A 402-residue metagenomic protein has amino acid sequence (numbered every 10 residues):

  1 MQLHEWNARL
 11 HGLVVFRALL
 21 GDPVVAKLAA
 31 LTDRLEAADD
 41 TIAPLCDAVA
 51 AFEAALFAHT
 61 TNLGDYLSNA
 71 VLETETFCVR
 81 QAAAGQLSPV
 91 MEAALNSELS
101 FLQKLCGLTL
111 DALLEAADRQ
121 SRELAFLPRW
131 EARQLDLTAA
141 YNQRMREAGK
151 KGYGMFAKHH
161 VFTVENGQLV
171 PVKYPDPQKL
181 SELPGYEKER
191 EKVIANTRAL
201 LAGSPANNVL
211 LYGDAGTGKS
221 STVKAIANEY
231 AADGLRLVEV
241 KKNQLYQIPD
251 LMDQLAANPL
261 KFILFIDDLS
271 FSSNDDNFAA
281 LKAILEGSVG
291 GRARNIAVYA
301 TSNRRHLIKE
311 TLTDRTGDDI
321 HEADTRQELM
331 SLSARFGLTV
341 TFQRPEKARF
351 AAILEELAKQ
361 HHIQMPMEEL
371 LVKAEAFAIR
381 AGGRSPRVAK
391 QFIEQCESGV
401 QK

Functional and structural regions predicted by a protein language model:
M1-P184: AAA+ P-loop ATPase mechanoenzymes
P175-N208: Pre-Walker A (pre-P-loop) alpha-helix and adjacent loop at the N terminus of AAA/AAA+ ATPase modules, a conserved
R198-A199, N243-D268, A279-G290, A323-Q327: Conserved alpha-helical scaffold flanking the Walker A/P-loop in AAA+ ATPase domains
N208-V238, D250-A256: Walker A/P-loop
Q244-Y246, L269-S272, V298, S302-I308 (+1 more regions): Conserved nucleotide-binding/hydrolysis micro-motifs of P-loop NTPases
A256-A257, S272-D319, D324: Conserved catalytic/switch belt of AAA+ P-loop NTPases
D318-M330, G337-A351: Conserved AAA+ ATPase "SRH/arginine-finger" region at the nucleotide-binding site
Q343-K402: C-terminal alpha-helical "lid" subdomain
